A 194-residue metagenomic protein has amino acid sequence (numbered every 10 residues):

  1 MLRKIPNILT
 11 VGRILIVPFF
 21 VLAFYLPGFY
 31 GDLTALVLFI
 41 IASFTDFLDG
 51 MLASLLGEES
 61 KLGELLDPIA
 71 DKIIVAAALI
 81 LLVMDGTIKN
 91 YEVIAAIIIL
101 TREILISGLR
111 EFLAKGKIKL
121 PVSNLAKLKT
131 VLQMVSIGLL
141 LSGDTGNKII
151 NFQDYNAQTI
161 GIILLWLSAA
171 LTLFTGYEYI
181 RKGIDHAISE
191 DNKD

Functional and structural regions predicted by a protein language model:
L2-I5, V17, P27, A35-S43 (+2 more regions): C-terminal membrane-associated helical module and adjoining short loops/tails
L2-R3, V11-L15, E64-D67: Hydrophobic alpha-helical transmembrane segments of integral membrane proteins, especially lipid-exposed positions
I5-L9, L81: Multi-pass alpha-helical membrane architecture of UbiA-family and related isoprenoid/lipid prenyltransferases
G12-V17, A70-L79, I106-S107, K129-L141: Core segments of transmembrane alpha-helices that mediate helix-helix packing or line hydrophobic substrate/ligand
I14, V37-I40, I69, I97-L100 (+2 more regions): Residue-level signature of the transmembrane alpha-helical core of multi-pass small-molecule transporters
L15, F44-L52, I69, I73 (+2 more regions): Active-site His/Glu-centered metal-binding helix of metallohydrolases
I16-L65, A78-I98, N156-L171: Membrane-embedded alpha-helical segments that form the functional core of polytopic membrane enzymes, especially those
I104-F112: Membrane-water interface of transmembrane alpha-helices
